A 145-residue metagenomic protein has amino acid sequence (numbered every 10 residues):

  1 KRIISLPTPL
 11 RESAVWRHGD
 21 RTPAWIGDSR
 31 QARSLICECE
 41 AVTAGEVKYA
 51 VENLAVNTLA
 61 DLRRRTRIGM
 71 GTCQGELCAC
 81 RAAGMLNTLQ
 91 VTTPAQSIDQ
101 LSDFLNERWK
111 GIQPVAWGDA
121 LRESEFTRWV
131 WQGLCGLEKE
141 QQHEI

Functional and structural regions predicted by a protein language model:
K1-I145: Helix-rich C-terminal "cap"/substrate-channel and partner-interaction subdomain that packs against the flavin-binding
